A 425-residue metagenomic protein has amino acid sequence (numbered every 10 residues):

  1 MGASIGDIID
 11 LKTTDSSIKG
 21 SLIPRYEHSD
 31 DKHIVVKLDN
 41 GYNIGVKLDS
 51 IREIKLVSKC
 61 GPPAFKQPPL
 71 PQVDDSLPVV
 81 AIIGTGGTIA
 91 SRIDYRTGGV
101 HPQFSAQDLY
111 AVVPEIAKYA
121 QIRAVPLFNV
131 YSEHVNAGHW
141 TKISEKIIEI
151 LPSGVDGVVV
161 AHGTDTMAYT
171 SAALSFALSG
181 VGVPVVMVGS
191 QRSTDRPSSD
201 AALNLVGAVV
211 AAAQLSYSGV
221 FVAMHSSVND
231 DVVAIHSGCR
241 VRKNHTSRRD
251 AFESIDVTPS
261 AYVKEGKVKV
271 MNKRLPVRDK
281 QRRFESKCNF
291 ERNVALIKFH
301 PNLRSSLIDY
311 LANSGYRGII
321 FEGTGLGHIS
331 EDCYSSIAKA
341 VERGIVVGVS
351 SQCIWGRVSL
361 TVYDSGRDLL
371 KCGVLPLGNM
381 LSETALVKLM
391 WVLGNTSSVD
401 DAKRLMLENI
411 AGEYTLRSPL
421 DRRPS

Functional and structural regions predicted by a protein language model:
M1-S76: Conserved RNA-binding domains used in RNP assembly and mRNA/RNA metabolism
N43, K55-I150: ATP/NTP phosphate-donor binding region
I83-G84, D94, S105-I116, A234-G327 (+1 more regions): Accessory alpha-helical/coil subdomains and C-terminal extensions that flank or cap enzyme catalytic cores
A124, S359-N395: Interaction/scaffold regions that mediate signaling and macromolecular assembly across diverse proteins
P152-M167, S314-L326: Short acidic, glycine-rich surface-loop motifs adjacent to enzyme active sites
V160-V185, I329-I337: Short Gly/Thr/Asp-enriched flexible loops that form oxyanion-binding sites at enzyme active sites
V188-E265: Internal gly/pro-rich beta-alpha loop/helix module that stabilizes soluble enzyme cofactors or their anionic handles
I320, T324-S359: CN hydrolase (nitrilase-like) catalytic-core segments centered on the catalytic cysteine and neighboring Lys/Glu
